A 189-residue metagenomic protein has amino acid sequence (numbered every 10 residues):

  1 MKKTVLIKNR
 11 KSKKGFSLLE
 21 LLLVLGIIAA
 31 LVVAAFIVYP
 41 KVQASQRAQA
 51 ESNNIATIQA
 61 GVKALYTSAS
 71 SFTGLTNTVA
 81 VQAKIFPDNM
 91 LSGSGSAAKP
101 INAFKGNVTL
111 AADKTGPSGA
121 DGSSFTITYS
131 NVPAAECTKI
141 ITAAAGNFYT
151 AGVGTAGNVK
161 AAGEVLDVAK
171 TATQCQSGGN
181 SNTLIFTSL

Functional and structural regions predicted by a protein language model:
M1-F16: N-terminal leader/signal peptides at the extreme start of proteins
K14-G26: N-terminal signal-anchor/signal peptide hydrophobic helix marking the start of the first transmembrane segment
V24, S45-A48: Membrane-interface junctions
I28-S45, Y66: C-terminal juxtamembrane segment of a hydrophobic transmembrane alpha-helix
V42, I55-T73: N-terminal alpha-helical signal peptides/signal-anchor transmembrane segments
R47-A56: Juxtamembrane extracytosolic/periplasmic "stalk" immediately C-terminal to the first targeting helix
T67-L189: Periplasmic/extracellular, small/polar-rich flexible segments of pilin-like filament-forming proteins
